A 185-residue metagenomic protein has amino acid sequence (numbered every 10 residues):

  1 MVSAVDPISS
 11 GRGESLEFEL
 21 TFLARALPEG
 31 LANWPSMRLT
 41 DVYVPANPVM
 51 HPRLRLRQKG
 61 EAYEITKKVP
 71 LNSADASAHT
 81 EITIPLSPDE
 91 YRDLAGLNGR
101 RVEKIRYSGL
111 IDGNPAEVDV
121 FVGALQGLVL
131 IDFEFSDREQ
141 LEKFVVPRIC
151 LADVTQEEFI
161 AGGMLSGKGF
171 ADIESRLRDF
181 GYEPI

Functional and structural regions predicted by a protein language model:
V2-I185: Phosphate-end processing signature that detects enzymes handling 5′-triphosphorylated RNA and polyphosphate
